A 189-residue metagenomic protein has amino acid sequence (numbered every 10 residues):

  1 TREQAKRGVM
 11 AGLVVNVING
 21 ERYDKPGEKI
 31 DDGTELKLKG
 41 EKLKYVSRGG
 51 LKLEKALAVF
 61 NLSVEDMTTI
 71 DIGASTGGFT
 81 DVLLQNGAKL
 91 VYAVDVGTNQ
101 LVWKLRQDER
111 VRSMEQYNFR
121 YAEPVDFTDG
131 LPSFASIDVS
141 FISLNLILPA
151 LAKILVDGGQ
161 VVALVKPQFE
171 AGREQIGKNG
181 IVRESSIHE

Functional and structural regions predicted by a protein language model:
E3-V64: S4-like RNA-binding module at protein N-termini
E65-S75: Conserved class I S-adenosyl-L-methionine
I70, S136, V162: N-terminal Rossmann-like NAD(P) cofactor-binding module of classical short-chain dehydrogenase/reductase
T76-A88: Conserved SAM-binding loop of SAM-dependent methyltransferases across substrates and taxa, primarily the Class I
L90-L146: S-adenosyl-L-methionine
N145-V162: A short glycine-rich, Lys/Arg-flanked "PGG" loop and its adjoining helix->strand segment in the class I
P167-E184: Short, glycine-/aromatic-enriched active-site segment of Class I SAM-dependent methyltransferases
S186-E189: Short alpha-helix
